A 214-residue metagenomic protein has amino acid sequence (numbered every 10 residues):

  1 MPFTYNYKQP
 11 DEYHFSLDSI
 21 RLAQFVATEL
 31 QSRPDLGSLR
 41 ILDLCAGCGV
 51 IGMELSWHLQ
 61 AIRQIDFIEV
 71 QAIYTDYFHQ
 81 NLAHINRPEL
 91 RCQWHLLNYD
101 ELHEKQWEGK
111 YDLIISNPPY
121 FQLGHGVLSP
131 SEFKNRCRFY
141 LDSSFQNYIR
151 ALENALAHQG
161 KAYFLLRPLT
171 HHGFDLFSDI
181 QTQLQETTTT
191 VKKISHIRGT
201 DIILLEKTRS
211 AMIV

Functional and structural regions predicted by a protein language model:
M1-T28: Class I SAM-dependent transferase core
Y5, R21, D142-L204: Conserved Class I SAM-dependent methyltransferase catalytic core
D18, Q24-W107, S116, Q122-G124: Conserved SAM/SAH cofactor-binding pocket of Class I
H79-Q80, G126-S129, D175-S178: Short amphipathic alpha-helical segments
L113: Short, Asp-centered acidic motifs that coordinate Mg2+ and/or phosphate in catalytic or ligand-binding sites
P118-N147: Mobile active-site "lid"/loop adjacent to the S-adenosyl-L-methionine
D201, T208-V214: Flexible, glycine-/basic-rich loop-and-beta segments that form/coincide with the SAM-dependent methyltransferase
